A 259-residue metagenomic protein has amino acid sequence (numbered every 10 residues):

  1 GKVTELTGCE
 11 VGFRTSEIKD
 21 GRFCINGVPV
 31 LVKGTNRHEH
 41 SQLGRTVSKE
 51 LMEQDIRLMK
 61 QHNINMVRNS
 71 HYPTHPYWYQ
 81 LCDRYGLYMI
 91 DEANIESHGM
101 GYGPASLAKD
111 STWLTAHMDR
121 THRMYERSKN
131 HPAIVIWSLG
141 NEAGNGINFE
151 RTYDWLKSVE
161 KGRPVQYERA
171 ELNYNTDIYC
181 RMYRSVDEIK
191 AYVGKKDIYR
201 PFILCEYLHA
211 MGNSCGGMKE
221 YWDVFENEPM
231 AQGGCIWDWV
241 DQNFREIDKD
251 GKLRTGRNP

Functional and structural regions predicted by a protein language model:
G1-Q61, Q80: N-terminal carbohydrate-binding accessory modules
E53-M59, M66-P259: Substrate-binding/catalytic cleft of secreted carbohydrate-active enzymes, primarily glycoside hydrolases
